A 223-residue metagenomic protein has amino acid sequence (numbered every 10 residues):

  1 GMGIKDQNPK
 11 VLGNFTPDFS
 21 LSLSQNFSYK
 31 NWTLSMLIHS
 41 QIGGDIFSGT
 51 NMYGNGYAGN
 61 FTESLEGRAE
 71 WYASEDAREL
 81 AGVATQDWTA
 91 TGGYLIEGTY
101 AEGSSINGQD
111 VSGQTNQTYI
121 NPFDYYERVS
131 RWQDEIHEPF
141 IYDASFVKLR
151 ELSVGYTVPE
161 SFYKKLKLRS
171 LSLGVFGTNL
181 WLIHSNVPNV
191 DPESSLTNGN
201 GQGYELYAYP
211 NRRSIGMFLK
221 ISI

Functional and structural regions predicted by a protein language model:
G1-I223: Outer/extracellular conduits and scaffolds centered on Gram-negative outer-membrane beta-barrels
